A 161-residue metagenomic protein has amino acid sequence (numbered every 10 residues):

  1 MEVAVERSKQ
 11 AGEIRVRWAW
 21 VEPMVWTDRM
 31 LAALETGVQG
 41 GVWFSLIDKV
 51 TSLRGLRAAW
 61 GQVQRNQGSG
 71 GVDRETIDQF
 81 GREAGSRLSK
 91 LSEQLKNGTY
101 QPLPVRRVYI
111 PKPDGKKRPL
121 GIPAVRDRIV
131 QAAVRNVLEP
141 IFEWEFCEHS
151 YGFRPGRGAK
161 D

Functional and structural regions predicted by a protein language model:
E2-A4, S8-E13, R17-A19, M24-D161: Conserved pre-catalytic core of RNA-dependent polymerases
